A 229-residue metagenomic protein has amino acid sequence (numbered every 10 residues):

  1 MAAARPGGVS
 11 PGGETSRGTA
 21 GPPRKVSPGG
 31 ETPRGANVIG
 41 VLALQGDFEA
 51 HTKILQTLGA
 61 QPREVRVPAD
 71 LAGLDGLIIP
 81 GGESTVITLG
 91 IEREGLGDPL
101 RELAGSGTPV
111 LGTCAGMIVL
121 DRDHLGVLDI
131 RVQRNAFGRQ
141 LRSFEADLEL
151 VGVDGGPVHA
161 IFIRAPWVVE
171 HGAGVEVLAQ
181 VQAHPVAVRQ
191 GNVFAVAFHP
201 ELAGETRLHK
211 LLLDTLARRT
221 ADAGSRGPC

Functional and structural regions predicted by a protein language model:
M1-R93, E102, T206-K210, D214-C229: N-terminal beta1-alpha1 cap of cysteine-dependent amidohydrolase-like domains
A2-A3, W167-C229: C-terminal and late-domain segments of enzyme folds
L44, A115, F198: Cofactor-binding loop segments of dinucleotide-utilizing enzymes, especially the Rossmann-like FAD- and NAD(P)+-binding
Q61-R63, V110, V193: Hydrophobic anchor at the start of a short beta-strand that flanks the dinucleotide cofactor-binding loop
I78-P80, L111, F162, A195-A197: Structural motif
E83-E149: Cysteine-nucleophile active-site neighborhood
D123-H184: Pocket-forming structural segment of enzyme catalytic cores
